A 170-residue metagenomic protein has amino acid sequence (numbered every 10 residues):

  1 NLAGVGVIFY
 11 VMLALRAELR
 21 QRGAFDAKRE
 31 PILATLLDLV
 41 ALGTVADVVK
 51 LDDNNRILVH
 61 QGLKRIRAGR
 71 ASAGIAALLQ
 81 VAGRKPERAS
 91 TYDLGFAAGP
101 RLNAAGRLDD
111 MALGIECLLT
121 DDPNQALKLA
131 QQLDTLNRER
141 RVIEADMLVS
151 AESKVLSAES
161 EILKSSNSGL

Functional and structural regions predicted by a protein language model:
N1-V7, V11, A17, I32-T35: Hydrophobic, small-residue-rich alpha-helical packing segments that form membrane-like cores
A17-L170: Hydrophobic helix-and-loop "lid/oligomerization" segment in the mid-to-C-terminal part of catalytic domains
